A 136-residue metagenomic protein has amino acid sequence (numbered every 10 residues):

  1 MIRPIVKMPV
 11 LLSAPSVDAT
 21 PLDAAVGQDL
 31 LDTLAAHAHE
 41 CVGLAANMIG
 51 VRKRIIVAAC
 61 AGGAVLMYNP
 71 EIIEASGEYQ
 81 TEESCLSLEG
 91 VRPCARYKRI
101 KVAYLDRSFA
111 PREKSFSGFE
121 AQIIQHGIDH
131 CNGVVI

Functional and structural regions predicted by a protein language model:
M1-I136: Positively charged
